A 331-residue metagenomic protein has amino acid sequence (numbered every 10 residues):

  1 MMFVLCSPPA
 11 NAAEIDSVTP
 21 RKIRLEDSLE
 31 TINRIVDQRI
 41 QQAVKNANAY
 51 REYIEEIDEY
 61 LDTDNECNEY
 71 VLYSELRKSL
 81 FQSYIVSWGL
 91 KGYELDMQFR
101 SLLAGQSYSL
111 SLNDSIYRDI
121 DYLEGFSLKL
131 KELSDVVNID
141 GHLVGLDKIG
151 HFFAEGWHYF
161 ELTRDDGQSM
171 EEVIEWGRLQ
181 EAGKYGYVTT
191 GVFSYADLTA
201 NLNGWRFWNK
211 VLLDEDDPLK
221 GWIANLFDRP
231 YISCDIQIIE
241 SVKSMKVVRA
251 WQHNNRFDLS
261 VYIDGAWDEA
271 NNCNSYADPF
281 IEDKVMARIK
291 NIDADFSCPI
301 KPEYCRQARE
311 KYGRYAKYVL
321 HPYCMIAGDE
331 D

Functional and structural regions predicted by a protein language model:
M1-V4: Sec-dependent N-terminal signal peptides
N11-E175, Y185, T189-L198, L202-D331: Intrinsically disordered, low-complexity, mixed-charge
G177-E181: Alpha-helical transmembrane segments of multi-pass membrane proteins
